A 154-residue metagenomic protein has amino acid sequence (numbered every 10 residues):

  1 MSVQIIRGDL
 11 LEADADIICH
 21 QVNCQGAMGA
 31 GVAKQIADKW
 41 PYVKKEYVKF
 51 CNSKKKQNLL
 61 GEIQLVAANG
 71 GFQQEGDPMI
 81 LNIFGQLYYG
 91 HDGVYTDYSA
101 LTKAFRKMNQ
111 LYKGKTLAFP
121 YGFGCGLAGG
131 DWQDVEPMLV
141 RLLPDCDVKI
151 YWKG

Functional and structural regions predicted by a protein language model:
M1-G154: Macrodomain-like recognition of ADP-ribose-binding/processing modules
